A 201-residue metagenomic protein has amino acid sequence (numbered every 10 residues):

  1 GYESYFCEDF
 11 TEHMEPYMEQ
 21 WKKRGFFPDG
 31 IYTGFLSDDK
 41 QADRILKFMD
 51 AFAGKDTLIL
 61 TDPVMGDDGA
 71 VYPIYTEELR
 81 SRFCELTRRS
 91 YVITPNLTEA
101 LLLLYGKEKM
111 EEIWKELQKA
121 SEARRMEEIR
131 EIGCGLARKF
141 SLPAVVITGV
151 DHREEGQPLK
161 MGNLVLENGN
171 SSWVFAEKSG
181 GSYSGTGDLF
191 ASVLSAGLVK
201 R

Functional and structural regions predicted by a protein language model:
G1-P73: Conserved N-terminal subdomain of the carbohydrate kinase-like
F10-H13, Y17, D38-I45, Y75 (+4 more regions): General structural feature for long, well-ordered alpha-helical segments within catalytic domains of soluble enzymes
S37, M65-D67, E99, G149-E154 (+1 more regions): Glycine-rich beta-alpha junction loops
K40-R44, I59, M65, V71-E77 (+4 more regions): Domain-wide signal for the mature, well-folded portions of proteins, strongly enriched in nucleus-encoded organellar
P73-S171: Conserved phosphate/ATP/ADP-binding segment of small-molecule kinases
S171-G185: Short pre-catalytic strand/loop immediately N-terminal to key active-site residues, enriched for Gly-Thr
S182-R201: Short, small-residue alpha-helix embedded
